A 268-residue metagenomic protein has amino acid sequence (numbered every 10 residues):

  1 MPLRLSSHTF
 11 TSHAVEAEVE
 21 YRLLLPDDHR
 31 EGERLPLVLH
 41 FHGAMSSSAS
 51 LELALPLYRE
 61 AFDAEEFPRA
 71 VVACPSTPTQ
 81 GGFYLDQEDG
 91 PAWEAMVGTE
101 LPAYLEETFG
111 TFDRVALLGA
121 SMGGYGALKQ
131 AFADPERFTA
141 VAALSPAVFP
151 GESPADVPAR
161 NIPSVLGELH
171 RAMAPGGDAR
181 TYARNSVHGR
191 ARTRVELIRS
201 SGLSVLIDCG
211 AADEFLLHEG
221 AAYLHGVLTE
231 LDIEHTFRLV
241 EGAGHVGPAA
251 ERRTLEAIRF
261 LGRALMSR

Functional and structural regions predicted by a protein language model:
M1-R268: Non-catalytic cap/lid and distal C-terminal segments of serine-dependent acyl enzymes
